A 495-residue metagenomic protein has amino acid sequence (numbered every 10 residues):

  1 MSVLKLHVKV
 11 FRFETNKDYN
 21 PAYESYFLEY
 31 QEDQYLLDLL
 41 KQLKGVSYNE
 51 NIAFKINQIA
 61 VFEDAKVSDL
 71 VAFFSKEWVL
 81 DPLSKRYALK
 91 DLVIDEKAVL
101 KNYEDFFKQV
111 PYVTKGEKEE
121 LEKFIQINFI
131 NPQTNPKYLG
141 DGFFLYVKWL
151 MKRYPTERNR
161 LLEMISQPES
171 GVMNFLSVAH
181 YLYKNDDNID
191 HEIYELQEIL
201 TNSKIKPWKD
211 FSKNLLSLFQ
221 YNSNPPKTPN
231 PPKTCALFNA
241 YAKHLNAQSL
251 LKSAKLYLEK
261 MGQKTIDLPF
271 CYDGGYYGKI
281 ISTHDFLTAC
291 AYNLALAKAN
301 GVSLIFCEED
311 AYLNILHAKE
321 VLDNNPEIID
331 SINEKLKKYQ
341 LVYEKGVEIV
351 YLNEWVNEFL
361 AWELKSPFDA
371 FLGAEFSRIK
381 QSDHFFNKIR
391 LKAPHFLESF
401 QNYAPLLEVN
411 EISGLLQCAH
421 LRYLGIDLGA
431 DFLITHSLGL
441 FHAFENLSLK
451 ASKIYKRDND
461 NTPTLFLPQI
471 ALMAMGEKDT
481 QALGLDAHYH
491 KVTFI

Functional and structural regions predicted by a protein language model:
S2-E24, L36, N202-I495: Iron-sulfur cluster-binding electron-transfer modules in prokaryotic oxidoreductases
S2-F219: Signature of N-terminal electron-transfer/Fe-S-associated modules in redox systems
